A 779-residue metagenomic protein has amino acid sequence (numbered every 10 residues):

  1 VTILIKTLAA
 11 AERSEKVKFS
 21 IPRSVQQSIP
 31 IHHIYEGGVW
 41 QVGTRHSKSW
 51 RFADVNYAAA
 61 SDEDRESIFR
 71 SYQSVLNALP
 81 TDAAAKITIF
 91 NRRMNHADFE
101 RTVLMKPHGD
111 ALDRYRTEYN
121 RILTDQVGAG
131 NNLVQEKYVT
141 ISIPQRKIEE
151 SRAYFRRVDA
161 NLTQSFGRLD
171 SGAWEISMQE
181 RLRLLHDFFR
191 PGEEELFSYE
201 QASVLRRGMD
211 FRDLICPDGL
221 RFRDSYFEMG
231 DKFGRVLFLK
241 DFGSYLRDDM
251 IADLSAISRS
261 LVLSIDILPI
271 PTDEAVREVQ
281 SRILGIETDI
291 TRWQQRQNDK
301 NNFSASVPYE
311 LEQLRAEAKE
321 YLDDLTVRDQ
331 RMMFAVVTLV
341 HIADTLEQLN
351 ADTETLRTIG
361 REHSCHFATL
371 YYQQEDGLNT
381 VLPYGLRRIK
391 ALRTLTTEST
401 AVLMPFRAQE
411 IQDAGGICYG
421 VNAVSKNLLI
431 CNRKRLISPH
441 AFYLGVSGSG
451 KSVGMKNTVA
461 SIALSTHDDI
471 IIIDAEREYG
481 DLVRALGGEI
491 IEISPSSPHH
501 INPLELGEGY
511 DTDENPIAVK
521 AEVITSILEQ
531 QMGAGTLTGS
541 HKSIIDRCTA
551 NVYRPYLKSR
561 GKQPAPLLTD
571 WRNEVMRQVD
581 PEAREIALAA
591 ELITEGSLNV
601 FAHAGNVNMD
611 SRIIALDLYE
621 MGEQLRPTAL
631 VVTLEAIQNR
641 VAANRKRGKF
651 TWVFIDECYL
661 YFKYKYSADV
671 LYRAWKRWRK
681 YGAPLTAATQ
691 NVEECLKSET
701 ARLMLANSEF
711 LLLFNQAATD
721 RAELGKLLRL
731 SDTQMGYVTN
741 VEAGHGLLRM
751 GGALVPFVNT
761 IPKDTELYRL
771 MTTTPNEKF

Functional and structural regions predicted by a protein language model:
T2-A408: Extended, folded cores of ATP/NTP-driven motor/assembly subunits in large transport and secretion machines
V55, D62-P80, R92, S255 (+11 more regions): P-loop NTPase motor domains
Y443: Hydrophobic anchor at the beta1->P-loop junction of P-loop NTPases
K451: Conserved lysine of the Walker
G454: Hydrophobic positions on the alpha1 helix immediately C-terminal to the Walker A/P-loop
S461-I471, E489, N639: Post-Walker A helix-loop "phosphate-sensing" segment adjacent to the P-loop in P-loop NTPases
G487-I491, T700-L713: A short helix-turn-beta junction within AAA+ P-loop NTPase domains corresponding to the substrate/partner-engaging
L728-F779: Conserved P-loop NTPase
